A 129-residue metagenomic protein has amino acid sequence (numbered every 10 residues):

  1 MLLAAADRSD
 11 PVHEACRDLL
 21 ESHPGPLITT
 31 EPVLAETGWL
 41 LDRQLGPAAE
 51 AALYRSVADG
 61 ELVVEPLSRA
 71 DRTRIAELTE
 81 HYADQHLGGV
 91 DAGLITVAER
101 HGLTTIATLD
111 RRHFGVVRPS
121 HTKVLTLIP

Functional and structural regions predicted by a protein language model:
M1-T29, D42-L53, S120-V124: Short, well-structured N-terminal submotif of metal-dependent ribonuclease cores
L2, E36-T37, R74: A general alpha-helix detector
I28, E65, I128: General small-molecule cofactor/ligand-binding pocket signal
T30-E36: Short, conserved active-site loops that position catalytic residues or coordinate cofactors/metal ions across diverse
A35, R72, R112-F114: Positions that flank functional sites
V63-L109: Active-site neighborhoods of divalent-metal-dependent phosphate/nucleic-acid chemistry enzymes
I95, E99-P129: Acidic, PIN/NYN-like endoribonuclease modules and their adjacent C-terminal/linker elements
